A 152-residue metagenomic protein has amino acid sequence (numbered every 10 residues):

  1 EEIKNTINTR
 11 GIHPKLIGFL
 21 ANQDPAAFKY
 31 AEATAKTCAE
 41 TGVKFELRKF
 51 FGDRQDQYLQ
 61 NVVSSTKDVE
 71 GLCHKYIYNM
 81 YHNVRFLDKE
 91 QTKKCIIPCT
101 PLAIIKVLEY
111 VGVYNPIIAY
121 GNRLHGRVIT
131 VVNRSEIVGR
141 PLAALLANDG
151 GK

Functional and structural regions predicted by a protein language model:
E1, V43-D53, K93-C99: Acidic/glycine-enriched edge-of-secondary-structure segments
E1-I12, L16-F19: Positively charged, low-complexity intrinsically disordered leader regions
K4-T9, A39, V43, N61-V69 (+4 more regions): Generic secondary-structure signature for well-ordered alpha-helical cores
L16, C38-G52, K152: Short beta-strand elements in bilobed, periplasmic/extracellular small-molecule ligand-binding domains
L20-Q23, F50-G52, S64, H74-I77: Short, ordered loop/turn segments at secondary-structure junctions
A21-A33, V84-K152: Glycine-rich phosphate/diphosphate-binding loop of Rossmann-like nucleotide-binding domains
Y30-A35, Y58-Q60: Glycine-rich loop at the start of a catalytic domain that most often binds anionic cofactors/ligands
Y58-L102: Glycine/small-residue-rich loop that forms an oxyanion/phosphate-binding "nest" at active or ligand-binding sites
